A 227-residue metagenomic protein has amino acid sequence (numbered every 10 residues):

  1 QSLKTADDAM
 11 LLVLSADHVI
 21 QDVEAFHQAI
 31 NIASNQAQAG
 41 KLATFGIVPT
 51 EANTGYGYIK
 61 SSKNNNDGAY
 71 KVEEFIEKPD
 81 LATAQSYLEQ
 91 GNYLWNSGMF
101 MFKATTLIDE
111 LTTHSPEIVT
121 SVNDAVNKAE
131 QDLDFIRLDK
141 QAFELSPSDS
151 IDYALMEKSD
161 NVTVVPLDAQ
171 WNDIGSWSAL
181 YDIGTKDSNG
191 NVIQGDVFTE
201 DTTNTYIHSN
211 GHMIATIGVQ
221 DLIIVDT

Functional and structural regions predicted by a protein language model:
Q1-N64, L111-S115: Conserved beta-loop-beta/alpha segment of the NTase-like Rossmann-fold superfamily that binds/positions NTPs
A6-A9, Q38-L42, T54, G68-V72 (+4 more regions): Short coil/turn connectors at secondary-structure junctions
E51-N53, L81-T83, W171-N172: A short acidic, often aromatic-flanked loop/helix-cap motif at beta-alpha or helix-coil junctions that lines enzyme
Y56-I59, K78, T105: Nucleotide-activated chemistry modules centered on ATP-dependent adenylation/adenylyltransferase
S61-L94: A short, charged helix-loop
G91-Y93, S97, T113-E117: An anion/pyrophosphate-binding glycine-rich loop and adjacent beta-alpha core in soluble alpha-beta enzymes
G98-F102: Short glycine- and hydrophobic/aromatic-rich loop-to-beta-strand nucleating segment in the catalytic cores
T105-T227: Left-handed beta-helix
